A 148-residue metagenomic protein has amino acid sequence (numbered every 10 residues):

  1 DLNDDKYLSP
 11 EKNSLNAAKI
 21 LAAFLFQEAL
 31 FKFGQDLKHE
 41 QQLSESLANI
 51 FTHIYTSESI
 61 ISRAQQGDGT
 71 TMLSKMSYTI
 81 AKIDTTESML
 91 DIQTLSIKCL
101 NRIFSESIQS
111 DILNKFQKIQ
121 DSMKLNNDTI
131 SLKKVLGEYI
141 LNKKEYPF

Functional and structural regions predicted by a protein language model:
D1-F148: Flavin-dependent oxidoreductase catalytic core characteristic of acyl-CoA dehydrogenase/oxidase-like enzymes
